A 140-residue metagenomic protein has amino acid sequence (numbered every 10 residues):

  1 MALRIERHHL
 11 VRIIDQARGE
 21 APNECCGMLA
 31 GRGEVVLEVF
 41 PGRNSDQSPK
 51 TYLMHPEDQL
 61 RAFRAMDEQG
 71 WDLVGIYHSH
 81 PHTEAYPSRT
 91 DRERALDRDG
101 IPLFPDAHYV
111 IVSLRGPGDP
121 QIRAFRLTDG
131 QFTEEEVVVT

Functional and structural regions predicted by a protein language model:
M1-L73, P81-T140: Conserved beta-strand-loop surface patch within small alpha/beta domains used for substrate/adaptor or ligand engagement
I76: Conserved, mostly hydrophobic/aromatic
